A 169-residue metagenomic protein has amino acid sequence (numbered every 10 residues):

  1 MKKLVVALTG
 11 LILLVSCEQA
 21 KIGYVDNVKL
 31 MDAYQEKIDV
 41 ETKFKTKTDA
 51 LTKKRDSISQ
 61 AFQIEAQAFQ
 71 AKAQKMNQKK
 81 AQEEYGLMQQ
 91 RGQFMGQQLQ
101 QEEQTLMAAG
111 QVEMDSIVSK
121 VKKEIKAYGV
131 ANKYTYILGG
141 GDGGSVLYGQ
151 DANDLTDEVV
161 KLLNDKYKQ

Functional and structural regions predicted by a protein language model:
M1-L4: Positively charged n-region of N-terminal signal peptides that target proteins for export
V6-T9: Sec-dependent N-terminal signal peptides
L13-S16: C-terminal motif of bacterial Sec signal peptides marking the signal peptidase cleavage site
E18-K21, V25-Q169: Amphipathic, charged alpha-helical segments and their helix-to-coil junctions in extracytoplasmic/peripheral assemblies
